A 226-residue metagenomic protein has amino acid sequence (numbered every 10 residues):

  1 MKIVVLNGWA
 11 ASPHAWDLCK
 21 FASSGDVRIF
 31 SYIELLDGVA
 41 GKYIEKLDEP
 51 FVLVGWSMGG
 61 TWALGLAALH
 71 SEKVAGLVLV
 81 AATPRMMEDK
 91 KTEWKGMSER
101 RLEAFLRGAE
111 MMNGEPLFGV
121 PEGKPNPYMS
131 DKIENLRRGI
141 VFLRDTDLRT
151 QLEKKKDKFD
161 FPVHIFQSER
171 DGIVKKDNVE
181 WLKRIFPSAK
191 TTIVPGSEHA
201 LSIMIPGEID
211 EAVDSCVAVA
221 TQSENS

Functional and structural regions predicted by a protein language model:
M1-D37: Conserved HGGG/HGGXW glycine-rich cap/lid loop of the alpha/beta-hydrolase fold
D17-L18, K175-R184: Short alpha-helix in the alpha/beta-hydrolase fold that links the catalytic acid
G55-G59, A63: Gly/Ala-rich beta-loop-alpha elbow adjacent to hydrolase catalytic centers
A68, G76-F105, R138: Flexible "cap/lid" loop of the alpha/beta hydrolase fold
K90, R107-K156: Conserved alpha/beta-hydrolase catalytic His-Asp/Glu region
F159, I165-Q167, D171: Short beta-strand/loop motif that positions the catalytic acidic residue of the alpha/beta-hydrolase fold
R170-V174, H199: Acidic catalytic loop of the alpha/beta-hydrolase fold
S197-D210: Catalytic histidine-centered segment of alpha/beta-hydrolase-like enzymes
